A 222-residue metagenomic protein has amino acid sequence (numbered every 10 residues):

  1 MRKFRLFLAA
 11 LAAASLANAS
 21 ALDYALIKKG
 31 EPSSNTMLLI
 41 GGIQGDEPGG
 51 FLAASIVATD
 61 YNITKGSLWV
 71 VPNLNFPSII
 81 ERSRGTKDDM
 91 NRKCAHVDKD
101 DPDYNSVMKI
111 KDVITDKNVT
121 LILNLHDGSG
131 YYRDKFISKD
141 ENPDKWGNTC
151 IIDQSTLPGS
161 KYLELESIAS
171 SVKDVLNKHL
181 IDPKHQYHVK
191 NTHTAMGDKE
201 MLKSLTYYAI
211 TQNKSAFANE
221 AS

Functional and structural regions predicted by a protein language model:
R2-A10: Sec-dependent signal peptide recognition, specifically the positively charged N-region followed immediately by
R2-K3, A19-S222: Structured catalytic-domain cores with a bias toward divalent-metal coordination
A10-A19: Hydrophobic h-region of N-terminal signal peptides that target proteins for export in Gram-negative bacteria
